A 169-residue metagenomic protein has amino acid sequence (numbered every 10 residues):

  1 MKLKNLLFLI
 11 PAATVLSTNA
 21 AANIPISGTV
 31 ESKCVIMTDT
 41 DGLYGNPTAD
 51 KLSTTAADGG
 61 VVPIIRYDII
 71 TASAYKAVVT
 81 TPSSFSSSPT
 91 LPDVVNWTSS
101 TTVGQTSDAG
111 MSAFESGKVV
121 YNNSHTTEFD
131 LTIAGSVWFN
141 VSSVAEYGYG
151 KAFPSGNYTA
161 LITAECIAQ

Functional and structural regions predicted by a protein language model:
M1-A20: Gram-negative bacterial Sec-dependent N-terminal signal peptides
K4-L7, T98, V120, H125: Residue-level detector of intrinsically disordered/flexible regions characterized by low predicted structural confidence
T14, D93-V94, V119: Detector for intrinsically disordered, low-structure N-terminal pre-sequences
A20-N96, T126-Q169: N-terminal small/polar-rich segments of proteins
T80, Q105-E115, L161: First exposed extracellular module after export/assembly in secreted or surface-exposed proteins
V95-S107: Short, surface-exposed beta-strand/strand-loop-strand elements in extracellular ectodomains
A109-T132: Extended, solvent-exposed segments with strong compositional bias
